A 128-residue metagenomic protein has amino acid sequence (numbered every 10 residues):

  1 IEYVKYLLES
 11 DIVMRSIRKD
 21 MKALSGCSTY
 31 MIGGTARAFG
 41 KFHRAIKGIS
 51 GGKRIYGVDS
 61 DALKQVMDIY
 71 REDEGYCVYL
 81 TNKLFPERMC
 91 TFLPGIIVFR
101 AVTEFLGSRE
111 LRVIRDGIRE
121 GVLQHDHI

Functional and structural regions predicted by a protein language model:
I1-I128: Helical "lid/coupling" subdomains associated with nucleotide-phosphate turnover
